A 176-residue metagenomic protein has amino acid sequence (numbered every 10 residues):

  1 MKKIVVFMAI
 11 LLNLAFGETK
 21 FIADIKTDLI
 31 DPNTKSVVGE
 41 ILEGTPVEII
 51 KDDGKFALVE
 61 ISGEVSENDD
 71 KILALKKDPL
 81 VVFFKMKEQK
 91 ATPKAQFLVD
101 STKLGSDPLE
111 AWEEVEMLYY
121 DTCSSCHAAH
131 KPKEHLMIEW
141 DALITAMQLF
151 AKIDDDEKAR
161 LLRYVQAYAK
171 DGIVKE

Functional and structural regions predicted by a protein language model:
I4-N13: Sec-dependent N-terminal signal peptides
T19-I49, D53-G54, K103: Beta-loop motif signature
P32, A95-E116: Electrostatic cytochrome c docking/interface patches
E40-V99: SH3/SH3-like beta-barrel superfamily modules
L109-E113, M117, E134, K152-D156: Soluble non-cytosolic domains of exported or imported proteins
Y119-H130, L161, V165: The canonical Cys-X-X-Cys-His
A128-A151: Gly/Gly-Pro-rich "capping" loops immediately C-terminal to redox-active cysteine motifs in periplasmic/lumenal
A151-E176: C-terminal capping alpha-helices of c-type cytochrome domains
